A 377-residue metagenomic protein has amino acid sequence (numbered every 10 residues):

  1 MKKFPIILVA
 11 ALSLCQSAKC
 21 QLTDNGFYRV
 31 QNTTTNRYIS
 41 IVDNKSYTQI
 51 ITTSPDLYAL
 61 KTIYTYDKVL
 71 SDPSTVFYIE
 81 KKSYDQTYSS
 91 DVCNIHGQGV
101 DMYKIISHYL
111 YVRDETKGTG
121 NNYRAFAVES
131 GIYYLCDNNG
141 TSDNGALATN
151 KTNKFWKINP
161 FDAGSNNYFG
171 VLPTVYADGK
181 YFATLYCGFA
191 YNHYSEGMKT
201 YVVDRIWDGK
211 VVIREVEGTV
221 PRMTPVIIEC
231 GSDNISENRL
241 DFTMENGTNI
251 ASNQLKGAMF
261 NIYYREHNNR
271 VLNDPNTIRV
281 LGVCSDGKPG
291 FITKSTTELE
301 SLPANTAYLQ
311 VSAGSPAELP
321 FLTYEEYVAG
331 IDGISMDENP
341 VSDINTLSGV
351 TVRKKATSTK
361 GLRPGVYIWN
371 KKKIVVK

Functional and structural regions predicted by a protein language model:
M1-F4, K377: Positively charged n-region of N-terminal signal peptides that target proteins for export
F4-L14: Sec-dependent N-terminal signal peptides
C15-C20: Sec/Tat signal peptide C-region and signal peptidase I cleavage site
Q21-Y47, L60, Y66-F169: Extracellular glycan-recognition/adhesion modules and their associated mucin-like linkers
G26, G131, R222, R363-Y367: A glycine-anchored, Pro-Gly-centered beta-turn/N-cap motif
V30, K151-T152, K157-E196, E217-K288 (+2 more regions): A short, polar beta-strand/turn micro-motif
N44-S46, E115-K117, G140-T141, G231-I235 (+2 more regions): Acidic glycine-/aspartate-rich tracts in secreted/extracellular proteins
E326-K377: C-terminal outer-membrane/trafficking sorting elements
